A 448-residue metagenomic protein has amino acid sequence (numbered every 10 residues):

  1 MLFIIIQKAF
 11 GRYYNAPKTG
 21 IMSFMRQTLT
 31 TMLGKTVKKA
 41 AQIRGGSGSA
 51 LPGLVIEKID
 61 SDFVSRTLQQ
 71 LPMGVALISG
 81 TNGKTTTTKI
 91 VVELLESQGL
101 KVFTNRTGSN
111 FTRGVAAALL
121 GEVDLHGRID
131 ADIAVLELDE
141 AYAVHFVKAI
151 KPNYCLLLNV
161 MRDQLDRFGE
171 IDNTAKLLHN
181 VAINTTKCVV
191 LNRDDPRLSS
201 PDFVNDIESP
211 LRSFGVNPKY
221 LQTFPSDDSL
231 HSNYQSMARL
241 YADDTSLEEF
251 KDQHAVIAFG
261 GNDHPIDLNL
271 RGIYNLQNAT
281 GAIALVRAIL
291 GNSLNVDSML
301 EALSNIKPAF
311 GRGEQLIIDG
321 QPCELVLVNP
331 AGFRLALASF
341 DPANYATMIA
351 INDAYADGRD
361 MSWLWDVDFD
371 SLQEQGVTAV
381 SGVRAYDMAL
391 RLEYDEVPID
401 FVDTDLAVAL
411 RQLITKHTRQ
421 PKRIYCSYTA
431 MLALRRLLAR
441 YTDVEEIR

Functional and structural regions predicted by a protein language model:
G11, A16-L51, I183, P210 (+2 more regions): ATP-dependent carboxylate-amine ligase
G11-Y14, K18-P210: Phosphate-binding loop of NTP-binding sites
T88-V92, V102, I283, A389 (+1 more regions): A generic structural signal for short, well-ordered alpha-helical segments in conserved domains
V91, L95, V115-L119, A279-I289 (+1 more regions): Buried hydrophobic packing segments
T107-N110, N159-D163, V216-K219, I351-A354 (+2 more regions): Short, acidic/turn-prone active-site loops that include or flank metal/cofactor- and phosphate-binding residues
L136, C155-L157, L191, S213 (+3 more regions): Structural beta-sheet core signal
L157, M161-D319: Acidic, Mg2+-coordinating active-site environments of NTP-dependent enzymes
